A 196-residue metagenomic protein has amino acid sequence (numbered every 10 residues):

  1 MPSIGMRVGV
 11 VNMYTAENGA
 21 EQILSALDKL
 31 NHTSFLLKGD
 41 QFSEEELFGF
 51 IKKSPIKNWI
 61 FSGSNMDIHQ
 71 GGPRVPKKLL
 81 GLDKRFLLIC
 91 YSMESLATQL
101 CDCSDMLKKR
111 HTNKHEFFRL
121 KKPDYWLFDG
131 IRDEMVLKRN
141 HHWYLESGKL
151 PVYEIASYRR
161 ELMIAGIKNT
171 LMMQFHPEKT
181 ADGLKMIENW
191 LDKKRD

Functional and structural regions predicted by a protein language model:
S3-E21, A26, F48-I51, P55 (+2 more regions): Amide-donor transfer/coupling interface in amidating biosynthetic enzymes
D28-L88, M93-E94, L100: Flexible gly/pro-rich beta->alpha loop and the following alpha-helix that scaffold active-site loops
S95-A97, E146-S147: Short, well-ordered, mixed-charge alpha-helical segments that flank or form enzyme active sites
